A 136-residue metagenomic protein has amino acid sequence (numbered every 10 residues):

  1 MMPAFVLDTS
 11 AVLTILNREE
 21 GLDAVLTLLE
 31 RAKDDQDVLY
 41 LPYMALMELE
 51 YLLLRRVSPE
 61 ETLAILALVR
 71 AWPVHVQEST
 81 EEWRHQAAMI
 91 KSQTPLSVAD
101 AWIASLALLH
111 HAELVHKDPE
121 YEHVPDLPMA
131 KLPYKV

Functional and structural regions predicted by a protein language model:
M1-L41, L54-A67, V136: Short, well-structured N-terminal submotif of metal-dependent ribonuclease cores
M2-A4, A104-V136: Acidic, PIN/NYN-like endoribonuclease modules and their adjacent C-terminal/linker elements
L7-D8, L41-P42, P95-S97, D118 (+1 more regions): Histidine- and aromatic-rich ligand-binding microenvironments
V12-L13, L46, Y121-E122: A generic structural signal for short hydrophobic patches within well-formed alpha-helices
K33, R70, L108: Anion (oxyanion) recognition and catalysis
L52-R55, P73: Helix-loop "lid/cap" segments that line or gate small-molecule binding pockets
H75-V115: Active-site neighborhoods of divalent-metal-dependent phosphate/nucleic-acid chemistry enzymes
